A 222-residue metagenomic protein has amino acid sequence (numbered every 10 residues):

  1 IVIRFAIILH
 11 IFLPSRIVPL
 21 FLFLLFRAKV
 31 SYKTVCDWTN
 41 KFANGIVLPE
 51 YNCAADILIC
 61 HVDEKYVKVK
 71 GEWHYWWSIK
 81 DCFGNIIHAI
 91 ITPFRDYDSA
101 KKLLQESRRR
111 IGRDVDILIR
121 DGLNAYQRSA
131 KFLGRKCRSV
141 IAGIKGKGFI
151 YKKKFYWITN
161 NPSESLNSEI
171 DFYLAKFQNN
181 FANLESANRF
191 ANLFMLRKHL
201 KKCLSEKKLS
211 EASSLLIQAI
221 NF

Functional and structural regions predicted by a protein language model:
I1-I59, E64-K70, E106-R108: Short, positively charged, Gly/Tyr-enriched micro-motifs that form contact patches at catalytic or ligand/partner
A6, V18, V35, D63 (+8 more regions): Mobile genetic element proteins and their domesticated derivatives, centered on retroelements and DNA transposons
K41, A89-R113: Active-site beta-loop-alpha junctions of metal-dependent nucleic acid enzymes, especially the RNase H-like/DDE
L58, W76, F83, V115-D116: The start of beta-strands in P-loop NTPase/AAA+ ATPase cores
W76-D96: A short, conserved beta-strand element enriched in hydrophobic/aromatic residues
K80, E106-R110, A130-R138: Short, surface-exposed basic-aromatic patches at helix termini and helix-loop junctions that form
G122-N179: Helix-centered, glycine/charged polyanion-binding patches within enzymatic domains that contact phosphate-containing
S168-F222: Basic, amphipathic alpha-helical segments enriched in Lys/Arg and hydrophobic/aromatic residues
